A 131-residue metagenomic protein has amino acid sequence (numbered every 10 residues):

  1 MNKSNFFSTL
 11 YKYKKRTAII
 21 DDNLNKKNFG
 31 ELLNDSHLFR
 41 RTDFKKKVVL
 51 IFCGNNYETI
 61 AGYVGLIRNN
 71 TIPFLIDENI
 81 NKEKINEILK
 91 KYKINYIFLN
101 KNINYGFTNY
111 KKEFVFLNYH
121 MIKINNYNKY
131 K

Functional and structural regions predicted by a protein language model:
M1, I103-K131: Flexible, low-complexity linker/hinge segments
F7, K12-F44, N86: Conserved AMP-binding/adenylate-forming core of the ANL superfamily
L10, L66-I67, L89: A generic structural signal for well-ordered alpha-helical segments
R16, K45-K47, K93-I94, K129: A general structural motif
L24, E31, G54-N55, N79-I80 (+1 more regions): Short beta->alpha linker loops
L38-N79: Conserved AMP-binding/adenylate-forming
T59, K82-K84, N102-T108: Short, charged/polar "capping" segments at the starts of alpha-helices and the immediately preceding loops
